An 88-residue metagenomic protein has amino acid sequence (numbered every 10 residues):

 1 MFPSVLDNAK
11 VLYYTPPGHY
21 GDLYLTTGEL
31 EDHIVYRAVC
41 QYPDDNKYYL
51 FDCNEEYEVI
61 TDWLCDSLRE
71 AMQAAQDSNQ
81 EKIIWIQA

Functional and structural regions predicted by a protein language model:
M1, F51, M72-Q73: Intrinsically disordered, low-complexity boundary segments flanking structured domains
M1-E31: Negatively charged, low-complexity tracts enriched in Asp/Glu with abundant Ser/Thr
Y24-G28, T61-L68: Short amphipathic beta-strand/extended segments with alternating polar/hydrophobic composition
D32-I60, S78: Short aromatic-glycine-(Arg/Gly/Cys) micro-motifs in beta-strand/loop hairpins
C65-E81: A short, charged, amphipathic alpha-helix used as a generic interaction element across diverse proteins
I83-A88: Short, Lys/Arg-rich amphipathic alpha-helical interaction segments that bind nucleic acids or acidic protein surfaces
